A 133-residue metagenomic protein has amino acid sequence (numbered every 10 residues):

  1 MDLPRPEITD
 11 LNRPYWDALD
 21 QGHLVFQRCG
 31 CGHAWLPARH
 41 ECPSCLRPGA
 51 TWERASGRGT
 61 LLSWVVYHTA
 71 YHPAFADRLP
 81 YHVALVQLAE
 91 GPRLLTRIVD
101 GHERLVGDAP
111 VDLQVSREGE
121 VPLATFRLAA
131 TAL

Functional and structural regions predicted by a protein language model:
V25-G30, E41: The −1 position to Zn-ligating cysteines in a subset of zinc-ribbon hairpins
G30-H33, L46: Cys/His-coordinated zinc-binding microdomains
L36-P37, G49-T51: Short functional micro-motifs and their immediate structural scaffolds
G59-L62, I98: Conserved hydrophobic positions within beta-strands
W64-T69, E118-G119: Short, conserved beta-turn/loop elements at beta-strand boundaries and strand-helix junctions
P92-H102: Beta-strand/loop nucleic-acid-binding surfaces
D100-D112: Short nucleic-acid-contacting surface segments enriched for D/E, G, S/T with interspersed K/R
Q114-L133: OB-fold/S1-family single-stranded nucleic acid-binding modules
